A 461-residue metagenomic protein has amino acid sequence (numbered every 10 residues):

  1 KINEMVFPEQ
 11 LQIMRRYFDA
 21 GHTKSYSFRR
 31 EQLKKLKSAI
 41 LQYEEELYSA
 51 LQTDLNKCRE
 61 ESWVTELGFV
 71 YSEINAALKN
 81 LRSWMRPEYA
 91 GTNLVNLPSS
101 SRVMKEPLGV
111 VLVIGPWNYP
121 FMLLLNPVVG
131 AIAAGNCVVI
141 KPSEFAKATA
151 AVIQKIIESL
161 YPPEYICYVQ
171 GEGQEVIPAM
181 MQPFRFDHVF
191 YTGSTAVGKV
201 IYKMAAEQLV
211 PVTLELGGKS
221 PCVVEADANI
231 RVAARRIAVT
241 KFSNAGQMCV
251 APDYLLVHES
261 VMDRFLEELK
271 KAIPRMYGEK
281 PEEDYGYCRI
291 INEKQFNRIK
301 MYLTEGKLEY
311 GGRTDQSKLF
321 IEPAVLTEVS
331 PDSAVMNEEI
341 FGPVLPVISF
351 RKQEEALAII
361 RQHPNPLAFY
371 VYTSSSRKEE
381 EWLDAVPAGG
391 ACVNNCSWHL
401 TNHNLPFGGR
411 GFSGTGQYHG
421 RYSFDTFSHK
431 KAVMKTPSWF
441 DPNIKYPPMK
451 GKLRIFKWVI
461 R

Functional and structural regions predicted by a protein language model:
K1-R102: N-terminal Rossmann-like NAD(P)+-binding subdomain of aldehyde/semialdehyde dehydrogenases
F18, H22, K37-I40, E44 (+15 more regions): Structural signal for hydrophobic packing residues in well-ordered secondary-structure cores of soluble enzyme domains
S25-F28, P274, I321-R461: Conserved C-terminal structural/oligomerization subdomain of aldehyde/semialdehyde dehydrogenase
R29, I74, G135, I166 (+7 more regions): Residue-level signal for inorganic ion chemistry
L94-V232, K270: Rossmann-like NAD(P) dinucleotide-binding subdomain of oxidoreductase/dehydrogenase enzymes
Y161, A196-P331, Q353, V393 (+2 more regions): ALDH superfamily catalytic-core signature
